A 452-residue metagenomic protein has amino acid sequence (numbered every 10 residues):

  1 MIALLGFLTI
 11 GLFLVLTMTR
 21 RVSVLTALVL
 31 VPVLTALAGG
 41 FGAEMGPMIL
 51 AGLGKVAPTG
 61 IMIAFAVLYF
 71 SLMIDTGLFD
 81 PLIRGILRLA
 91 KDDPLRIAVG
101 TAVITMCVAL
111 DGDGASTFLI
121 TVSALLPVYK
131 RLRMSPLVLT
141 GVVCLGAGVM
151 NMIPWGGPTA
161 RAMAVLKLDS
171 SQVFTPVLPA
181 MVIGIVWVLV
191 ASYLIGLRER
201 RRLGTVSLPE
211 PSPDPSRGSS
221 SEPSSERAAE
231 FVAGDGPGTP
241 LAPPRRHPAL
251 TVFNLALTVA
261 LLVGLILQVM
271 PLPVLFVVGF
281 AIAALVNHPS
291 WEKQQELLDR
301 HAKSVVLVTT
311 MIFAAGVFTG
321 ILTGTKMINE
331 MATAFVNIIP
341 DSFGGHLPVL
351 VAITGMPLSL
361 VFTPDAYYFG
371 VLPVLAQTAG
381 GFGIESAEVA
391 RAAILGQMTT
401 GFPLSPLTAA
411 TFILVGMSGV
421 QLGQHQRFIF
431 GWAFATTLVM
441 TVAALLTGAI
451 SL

Functional and structural regions predicted by a protein language model:
M1-L4, G54-G60, I86-G100, R131-L139 (+4 more regions): Membrane-interfacial loop-to-helix junctions in multi-pass transporters
A3-L14, R21-G40, G60-A66, L250-L262 (+2 more regions): Hydrophobic mid-bilayer segments of alpha-helices in multi-pass membrane transport proteins, especially secondary
F13-R21, F70, I104-D113, C144-M150 (+4 more regions): Transmembrane alpha-helix interface/packing and boundary motifs in multi-pass membrane proteins, characterized by
T26, M45-D80, M106, P273-V274 (+4 more regions): Core transmembrane alpha-helical segments of multi-pass membrane transporters/permeases
A64-F65, D92-A124, F313, I338-A387 (+1 more regions): Hydrophobic alpha-helical transmembrane segments of multi-pass integral membrane proteins, predominantly secondary
P81-R84, S116-V128, G156-L166, E330-T333 (+2 more regions): Re-entrant/interfacial helical elements at transmembrane boundaries that shape and gate the permeation pathway
P127-G218, E385, G396, T408-L452: Membrane-core helix-loop-helix motifs of multi-pass transport proteins
T175, P179-L297, S451-L452: Long, contiguous bundles of hydrophobic transmembrane helices that form the permeation core of multi-pass
